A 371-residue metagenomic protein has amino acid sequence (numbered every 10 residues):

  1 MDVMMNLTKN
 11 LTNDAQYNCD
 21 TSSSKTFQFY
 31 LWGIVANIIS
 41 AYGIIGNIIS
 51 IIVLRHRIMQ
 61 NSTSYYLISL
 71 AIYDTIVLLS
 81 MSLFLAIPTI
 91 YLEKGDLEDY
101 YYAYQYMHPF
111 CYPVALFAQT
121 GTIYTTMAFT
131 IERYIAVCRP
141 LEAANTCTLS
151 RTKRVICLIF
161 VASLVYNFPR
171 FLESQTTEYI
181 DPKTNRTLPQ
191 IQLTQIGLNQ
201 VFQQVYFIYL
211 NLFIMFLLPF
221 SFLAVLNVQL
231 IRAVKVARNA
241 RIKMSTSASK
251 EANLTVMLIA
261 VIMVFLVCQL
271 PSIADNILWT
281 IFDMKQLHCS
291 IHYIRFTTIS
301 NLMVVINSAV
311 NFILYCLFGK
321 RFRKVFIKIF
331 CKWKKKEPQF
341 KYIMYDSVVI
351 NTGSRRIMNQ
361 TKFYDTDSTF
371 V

Functional and structural regions predicted by a protein language model:
M1-D20, D181-N185, V236-N253, K320-V371: Intrinsically disordered regulatory tails of 7TM GPCRs
L11-G33, A86-Y112, E173-L210, M244-S249 (+3 more regions): Extracellular loop architecture of rhodopsin-family
K25-N37, T63-F129, A136-R139: Extracellular TM2-ECL1-early TM3 structural module of rhodopsin-like
Q28-H56, A224-V225: First transmembrane helix
S40-Y42, S69-M81, L116, T120 (+4 more regions): Alpha-helical transmembrane segments of multi-pass membrane proteins
Y42-I45, I52, T125-V137, P169-D181 (+3 more regions): Class A (rhodopsin-like) GPCR signature focused on the TM5-ICL3 interface and adjacent 7TM helical core
I58-T63, Y101-Q105, G121, T148-T152 (+3 more regions): Membrane-helix interface segments
I76-I90, A118-A128, I135, R139-Q192 (+1 more regions): Fourth transmembrane helix
